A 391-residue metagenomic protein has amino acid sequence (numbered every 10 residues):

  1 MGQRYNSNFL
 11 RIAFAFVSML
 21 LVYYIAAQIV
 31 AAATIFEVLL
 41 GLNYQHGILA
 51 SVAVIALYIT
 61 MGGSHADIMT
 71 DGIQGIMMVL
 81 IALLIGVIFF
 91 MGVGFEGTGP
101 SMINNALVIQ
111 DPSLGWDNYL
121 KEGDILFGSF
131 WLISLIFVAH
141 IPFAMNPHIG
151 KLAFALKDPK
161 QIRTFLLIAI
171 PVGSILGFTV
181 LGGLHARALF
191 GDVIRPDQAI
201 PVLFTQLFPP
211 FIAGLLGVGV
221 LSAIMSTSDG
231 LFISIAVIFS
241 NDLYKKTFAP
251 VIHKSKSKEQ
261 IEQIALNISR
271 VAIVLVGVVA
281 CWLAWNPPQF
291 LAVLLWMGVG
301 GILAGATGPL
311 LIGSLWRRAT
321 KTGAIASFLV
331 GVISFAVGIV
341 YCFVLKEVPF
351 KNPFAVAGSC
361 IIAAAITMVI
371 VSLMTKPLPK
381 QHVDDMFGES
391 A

Functional and structural regions predicted by a protein language model:
G2-A391: Membrane-embedded helix-loop-helix hairpins and adjacent transmembrane boundary segments in multi-pass transporters
